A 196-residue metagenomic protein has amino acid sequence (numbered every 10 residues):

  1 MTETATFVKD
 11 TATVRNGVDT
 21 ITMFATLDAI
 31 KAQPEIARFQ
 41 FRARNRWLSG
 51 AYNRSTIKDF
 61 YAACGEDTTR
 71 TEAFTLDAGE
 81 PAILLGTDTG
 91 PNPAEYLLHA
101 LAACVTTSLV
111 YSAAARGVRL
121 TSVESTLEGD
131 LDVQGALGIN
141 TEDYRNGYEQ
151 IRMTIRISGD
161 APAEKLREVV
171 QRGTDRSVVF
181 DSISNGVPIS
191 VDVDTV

Functional and structural regions predicted by a protein language model:
M1-H99, L109-V196: Extended beta-strand/beta-hairpin segments
L101-V105: Alpha-helical metal-binding/catalytic segments enriched in His/Glu/Asp
